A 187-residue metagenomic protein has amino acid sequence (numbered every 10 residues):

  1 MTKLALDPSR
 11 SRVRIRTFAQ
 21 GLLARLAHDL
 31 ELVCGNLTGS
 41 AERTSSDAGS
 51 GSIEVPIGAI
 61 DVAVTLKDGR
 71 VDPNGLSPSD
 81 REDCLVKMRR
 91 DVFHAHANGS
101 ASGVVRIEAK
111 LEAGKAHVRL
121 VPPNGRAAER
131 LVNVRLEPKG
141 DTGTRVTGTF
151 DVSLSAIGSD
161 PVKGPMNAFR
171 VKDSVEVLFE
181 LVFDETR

Functional and structural regions predicted by a protein language model:
M1-R187: Low-complexity, acidic/polar, glycine-enriched regions of mature
